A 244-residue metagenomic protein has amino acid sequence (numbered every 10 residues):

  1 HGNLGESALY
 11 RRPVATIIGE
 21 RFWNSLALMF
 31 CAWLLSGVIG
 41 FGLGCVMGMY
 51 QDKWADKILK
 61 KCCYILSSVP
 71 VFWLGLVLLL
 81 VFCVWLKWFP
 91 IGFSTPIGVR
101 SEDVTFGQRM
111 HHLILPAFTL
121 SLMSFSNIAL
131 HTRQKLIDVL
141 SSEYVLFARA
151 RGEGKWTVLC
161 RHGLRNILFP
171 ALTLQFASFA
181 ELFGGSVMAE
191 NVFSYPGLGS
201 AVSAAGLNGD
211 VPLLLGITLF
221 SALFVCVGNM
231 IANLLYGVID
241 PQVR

Functional and structural regions predicted by a protein language model:
H1-T16: Short membrane-interfacial helix/loop motifs at transmembrane-helix boundaries
L4-A8, L74-G75, P90-G92, A148 (+2 more regions): Short, hydrophobic secondary-structure boundary micro-motifs
F22-A55, V71, V84, R100-R244: Alpha-helical transmembrane segments of integral membrane proteins, especially multi-pass inner/plasma-membrane
D56-L79, P116: Pore- or pathway-lining transmembrane helices of multi-pass membrane proteins that form conduits for solutes/ions
F72-R100: Extracellular/periplasmic helix-loop junction at the C-terminal end of a transmembrane helix in multi-pass membrane
